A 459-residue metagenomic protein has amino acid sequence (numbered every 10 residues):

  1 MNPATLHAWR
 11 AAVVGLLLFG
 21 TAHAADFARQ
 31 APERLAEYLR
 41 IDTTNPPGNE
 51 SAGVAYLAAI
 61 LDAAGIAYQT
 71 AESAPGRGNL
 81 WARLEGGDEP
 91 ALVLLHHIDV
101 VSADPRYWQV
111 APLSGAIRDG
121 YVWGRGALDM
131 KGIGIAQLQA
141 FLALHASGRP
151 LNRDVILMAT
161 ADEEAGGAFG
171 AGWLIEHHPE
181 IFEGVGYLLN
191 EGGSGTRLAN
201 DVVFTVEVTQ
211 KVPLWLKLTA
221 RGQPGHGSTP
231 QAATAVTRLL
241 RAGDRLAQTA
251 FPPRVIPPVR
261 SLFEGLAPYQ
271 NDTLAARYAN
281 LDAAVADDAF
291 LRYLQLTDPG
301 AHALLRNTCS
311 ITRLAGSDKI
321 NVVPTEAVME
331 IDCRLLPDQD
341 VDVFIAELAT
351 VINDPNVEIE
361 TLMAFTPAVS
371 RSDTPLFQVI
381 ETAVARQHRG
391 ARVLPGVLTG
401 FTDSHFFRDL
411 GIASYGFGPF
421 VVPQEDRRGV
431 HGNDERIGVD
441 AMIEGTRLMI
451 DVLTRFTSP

Functional and structural regions predicted by a protein language model:
R10-T21: Bacterial N-terminal signal peptides
A25-R125, K131, L144-R153, I331: Acidic/His- and Gly-rich active-site-bordering loop/insert found across diverse amide/peptide-bond hydrolases
E33-T43, T219-G222, P355-N356, E360-M363: Acidic/histidine-rich, surface-exposed loop or edge segments in extracytoplasmic proteins
R40-G48, V122-A127, F204, G225-T229 (+1 more regions): Second-shell loop/turn segments in exported
V122, L128-T205: Acidic/histidine-rich catalytic neighborhood of metal-dependent amide-processing enzymes
G172-E176, Q223, S228-P252: A short core secondary-structure module
S194-L198, V255-D318, T325, D342-A346 (+1 more regions): An extended, acidic, His-containing surface patch that forms the Zn2+-binding/catalytic region of metallohydrolases
A233, F344-V351: Short amphipathic alpha-helices in soluble, non-transmembrane regions that often serve as interface/regulatory elements
